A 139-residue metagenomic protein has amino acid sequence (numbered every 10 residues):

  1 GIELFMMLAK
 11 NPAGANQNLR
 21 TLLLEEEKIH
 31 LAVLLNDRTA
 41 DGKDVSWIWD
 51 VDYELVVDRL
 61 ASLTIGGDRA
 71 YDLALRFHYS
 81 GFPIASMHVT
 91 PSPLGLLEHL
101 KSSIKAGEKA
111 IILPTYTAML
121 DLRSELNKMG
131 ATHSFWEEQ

Functional and structural regions predicted by a protein language model:
G1-Q139: ATP-dependent carboxylate-amine ligase
